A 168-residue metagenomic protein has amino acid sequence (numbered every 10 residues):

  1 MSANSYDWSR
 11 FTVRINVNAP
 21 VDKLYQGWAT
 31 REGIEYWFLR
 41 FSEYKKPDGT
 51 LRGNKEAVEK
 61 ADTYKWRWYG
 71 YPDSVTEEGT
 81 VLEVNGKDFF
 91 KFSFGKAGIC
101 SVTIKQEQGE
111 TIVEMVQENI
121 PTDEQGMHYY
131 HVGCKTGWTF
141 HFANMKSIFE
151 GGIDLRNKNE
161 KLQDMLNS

Functional and structural regions predicted by a protein language model:
M1-T12: Short acidic N-proximal helix/loop "leader" segments that mark the beginning of a domain or an inter-domain linker
W8, P72-S74, G95-A97: Glycine-centered tight beta-turn/hairpin loop motif at sheet-sheet or coil-to-beta transitions
T12-V13, E32-T76, K87, N157 (+1 more regions): Short beta-edge strand/loop motif at the mouth of beta-sheet-based domains
I15, E78-L82, I99-Q106: Hydrophobic/aromatic beta-strand elements that line small-molecule binding cavities or substrate pockets in beta-rich
N18, V84-G86, E107-G109: Structural motif
K91-T139: Beta-strand/loop substructures that line and gate deep hydrophobic ligand-binding cavities in soluble
N119-S168: A conserved amphipathic terminal alpha-helix motif
